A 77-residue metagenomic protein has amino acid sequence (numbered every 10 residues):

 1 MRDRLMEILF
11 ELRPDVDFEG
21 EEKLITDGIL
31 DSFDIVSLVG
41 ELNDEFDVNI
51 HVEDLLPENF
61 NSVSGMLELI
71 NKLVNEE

Functional and structural regions predicted by a protein language model:
M1-D17, E68-E77: Thiotemplate assembly-line natural product biosynthesis machinery
F10-I29, V48-L56, V74: Phosphopantetheine carrier-protein modules
D34: Two-component histidine kinase catalytic core, primarily the HATPase_c
D54-G65: AMP-binding/adenylate-forming catalytic domain of the ANL superfamily
